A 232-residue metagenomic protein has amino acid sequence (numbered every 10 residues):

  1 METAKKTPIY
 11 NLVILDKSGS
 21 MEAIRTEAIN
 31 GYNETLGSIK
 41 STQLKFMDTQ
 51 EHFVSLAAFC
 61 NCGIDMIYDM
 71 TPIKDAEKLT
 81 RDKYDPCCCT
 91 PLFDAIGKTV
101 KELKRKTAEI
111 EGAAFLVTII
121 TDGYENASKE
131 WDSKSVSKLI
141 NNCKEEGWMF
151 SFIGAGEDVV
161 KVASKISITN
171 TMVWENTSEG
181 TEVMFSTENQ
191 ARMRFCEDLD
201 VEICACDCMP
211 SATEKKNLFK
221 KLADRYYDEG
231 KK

Functional and structural regions predicted by a protein language model:
M1-K232: Acidic, low-complexity intrinsically disordered regions
